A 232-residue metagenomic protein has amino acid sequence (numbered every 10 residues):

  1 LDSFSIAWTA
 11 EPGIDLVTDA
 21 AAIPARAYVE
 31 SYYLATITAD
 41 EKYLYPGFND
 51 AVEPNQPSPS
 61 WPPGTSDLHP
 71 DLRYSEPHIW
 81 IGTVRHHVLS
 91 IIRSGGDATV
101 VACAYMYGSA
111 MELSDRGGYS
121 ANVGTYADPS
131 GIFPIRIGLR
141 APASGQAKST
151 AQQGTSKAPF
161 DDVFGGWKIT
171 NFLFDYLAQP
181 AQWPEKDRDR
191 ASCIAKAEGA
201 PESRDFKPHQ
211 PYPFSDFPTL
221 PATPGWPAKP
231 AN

Functional and structural regions predicted by a protein language model:
L1-I81: Core segments of small alpha/beta cavity-forming domains
A27-S31, V88, L139, I169: Generic hydrophobic, helix-prone segments enriched in Leu/Val/Ile
L68-G124: Surface-exposed, charged secondary-structure patches
L89-V101, S130, G138-A151: A short, structured loop/turn motif at beta-sheet edges
S120-L139: Short secondary-structure subsegments characteristic of cysteine-rich extracellular domains
D128-P129, P142-N232: Low-complexity, intrinsically disordered terminal/linker segments enriched in charged and Gly/Pro repeats
